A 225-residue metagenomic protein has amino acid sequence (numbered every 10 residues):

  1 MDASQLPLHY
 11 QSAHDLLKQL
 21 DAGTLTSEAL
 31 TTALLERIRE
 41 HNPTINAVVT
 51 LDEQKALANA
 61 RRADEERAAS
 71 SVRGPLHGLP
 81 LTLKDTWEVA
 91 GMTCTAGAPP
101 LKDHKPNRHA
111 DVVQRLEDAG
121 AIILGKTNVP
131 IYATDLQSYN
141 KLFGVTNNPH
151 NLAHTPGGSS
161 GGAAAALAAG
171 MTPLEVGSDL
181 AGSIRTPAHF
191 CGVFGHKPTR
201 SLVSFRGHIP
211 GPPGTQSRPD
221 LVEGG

Functional and structural regions predicted by a protein language model:
M1-L57: An N-terminal boundary/leader segment
L16-A22, T82, P100-H104, E223-G225: Short, well-ordered beta-strand elements within core beta-sheets of diverse protein domains
L34, A56, G78, K84 (+2 more regions): Conserved hydrophobic/aromatic pocket- or pore-lining residues that grip, position, or stack substrates in active sites
Q54-R61, G120-A121: Long amphipathic alpha-helix in the N-terminal Rossmann-like dinucleotide-binding domain of NAD(P)-dependent
A63-L79: Immediate post-signal peptide segment of exported/extracytoplasmic ligand-binding proteins
P75-V112: Enzymes and membrane/adaptor proteins characterized by extended Gly/Ser/Thr/Asp/Glu-rich, aromatic-dotted
R108-G225: Short glycine/serine-rich loop segments
